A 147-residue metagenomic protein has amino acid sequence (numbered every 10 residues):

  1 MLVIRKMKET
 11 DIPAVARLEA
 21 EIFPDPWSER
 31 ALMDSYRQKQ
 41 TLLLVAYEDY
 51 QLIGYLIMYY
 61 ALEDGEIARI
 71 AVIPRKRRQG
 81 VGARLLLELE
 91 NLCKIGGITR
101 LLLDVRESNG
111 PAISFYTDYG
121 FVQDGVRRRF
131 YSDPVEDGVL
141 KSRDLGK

Functional and structural regions predicted by a protein language model:
L2-I4: Extreme N-terminal starter segment of soluble prokaryotic enzymes
K6-R75, L86-E88, L92, G96 (+2 more regions): Acetyl-CoA-dependent GNAT
I67, R100-V105: Conserved hydrophobic beta-strand within the GNAT/NAT acetyltransferase core sheet that lines the active-site cleft
I73-Q79, E107-S108: Active-site acidic-Proline motif in GNAT/NAT acetyltransferases
R78-N91, S114-D118: Conserved acetyl-CoA-binding loop-helix of GNAT-fold acetyltransferases
L86, S108-A112, R129-P134: Short glycine/proline-centered loop/turn elements that form peptide/ligand docking sites
D104, T117, V122-G138: Conserved catalytic-core motifs of GNAT/GCN5-like acyltransferases
D137-K147: Terminal substrate-recognition subdomain of acyl/acetyltransferases
